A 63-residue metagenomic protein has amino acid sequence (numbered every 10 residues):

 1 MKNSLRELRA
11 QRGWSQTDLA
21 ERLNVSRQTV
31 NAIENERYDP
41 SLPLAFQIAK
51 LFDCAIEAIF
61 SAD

Functional and structural regions predicted by a protein language model:
N3-R22: Short basic helix-loop element that most often maps to the first helix and adjoining turn of HTH DNA-binding modules
E7, R27-Q28, A32, P43 (+1 more regions): Base-recognition residues in the alpha-helical recognition helix of bacterial helix-turn-helix
Q11, K50, F60-D63: Short, charged recognition helix plus adjacent turn of helix-turn-helix-like nucleic-acid-binding domains
D18, T29, A58: Residues in the helix-turn-helix
P43-A58: DNA major-groove recognition helix of helix-turn-helix/homeodomain DNA-binding modules
